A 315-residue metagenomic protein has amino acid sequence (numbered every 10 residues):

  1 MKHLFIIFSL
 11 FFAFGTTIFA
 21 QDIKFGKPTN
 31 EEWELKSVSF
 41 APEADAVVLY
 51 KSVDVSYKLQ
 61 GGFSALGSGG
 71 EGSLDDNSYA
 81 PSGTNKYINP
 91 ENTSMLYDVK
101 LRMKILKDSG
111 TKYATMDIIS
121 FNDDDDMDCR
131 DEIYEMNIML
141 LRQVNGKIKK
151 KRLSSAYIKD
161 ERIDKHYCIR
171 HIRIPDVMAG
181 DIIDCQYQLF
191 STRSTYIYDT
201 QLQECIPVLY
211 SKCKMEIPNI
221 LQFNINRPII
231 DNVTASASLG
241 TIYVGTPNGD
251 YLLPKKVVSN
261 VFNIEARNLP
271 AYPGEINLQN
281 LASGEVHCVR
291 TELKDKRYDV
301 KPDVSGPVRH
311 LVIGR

Functional and structural regions predicted by a protein language model:
M1-K24: Bacterial Sec-dependent N-terminal signal peptides
Q21-E43, S191-R193, Q203-V208, K212-R315: Secretory-pathway-linked proteins and extracytosolic
Q21-F121: Early extracytoplasmic/domain-onset interaction patches
S82-Y87, K100, Y167-I172, Y196-Q201 (+1 more regions): Short structured motifs
L101, I183, C213: Cysteine-centered nucleophilic/redox motifs
L101-S109, S120-N122, Y187-S191, I217-L221 (+1 more regions): Beta-strand elements of well-folded, non-transmembrane domains
I119-R152, Y210-R227: Solvent-exposed beta-hairpin/edge-strand motifs
A179, Q188-T195: Short acidic/polar inter-strand loop motif in beta-rich domains
